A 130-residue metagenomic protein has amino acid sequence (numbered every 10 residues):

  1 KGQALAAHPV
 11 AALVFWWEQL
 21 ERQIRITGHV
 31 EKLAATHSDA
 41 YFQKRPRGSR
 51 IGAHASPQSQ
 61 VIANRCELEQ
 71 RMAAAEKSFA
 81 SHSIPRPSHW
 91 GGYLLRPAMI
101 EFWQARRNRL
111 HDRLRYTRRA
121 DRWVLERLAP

Functional and structural regions predicted by a protein language model:
K1-P130: Binding-site signature for planar aromatic cofactors or substrates
